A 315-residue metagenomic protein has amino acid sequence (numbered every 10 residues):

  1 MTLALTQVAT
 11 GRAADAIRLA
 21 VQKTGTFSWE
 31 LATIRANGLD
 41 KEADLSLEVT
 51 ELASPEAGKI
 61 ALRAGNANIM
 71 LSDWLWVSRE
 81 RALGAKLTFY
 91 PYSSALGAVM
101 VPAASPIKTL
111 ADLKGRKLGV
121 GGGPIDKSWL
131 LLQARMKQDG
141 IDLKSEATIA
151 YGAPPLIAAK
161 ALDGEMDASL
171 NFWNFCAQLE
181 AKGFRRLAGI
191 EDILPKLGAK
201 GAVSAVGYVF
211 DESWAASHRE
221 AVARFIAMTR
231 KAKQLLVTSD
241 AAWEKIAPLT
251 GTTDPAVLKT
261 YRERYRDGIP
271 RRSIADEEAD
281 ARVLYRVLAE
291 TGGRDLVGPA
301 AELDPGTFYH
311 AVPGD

Functional and structural regions predicted by a protein language model:
M1-T6: Bacterial N-terminal signal peptides
V8-A13: Sec/Tat signal peptide C-region and signal peptidase I cleavage site
D15-D142, T148-Y151, K160-D163, D167-W173 (+1 more regions): Short, glycine-/small- and polar/acidic-enriched structural segments that line small-molecule recognition paths
E42, E191-G201, D267-D276: Short, solvent-exposed loop/beta-turn-alpha elements that line the ligand-binding surface or hinge of extracytoplasmic
W74-L75, P155-P248: Pocket-lining segment of extracytoplasmic ligand-binding domains
S93-V99, S105, F184-R185, S204-Y208 (+2 more regions): Small-molecule pocket liners
A215-D295: Secondary-structure end/capping motifs
R282-D315: Conserved C-terminal helix/tail region of periplasmic/extracytoplasmic solute-binding proteins
